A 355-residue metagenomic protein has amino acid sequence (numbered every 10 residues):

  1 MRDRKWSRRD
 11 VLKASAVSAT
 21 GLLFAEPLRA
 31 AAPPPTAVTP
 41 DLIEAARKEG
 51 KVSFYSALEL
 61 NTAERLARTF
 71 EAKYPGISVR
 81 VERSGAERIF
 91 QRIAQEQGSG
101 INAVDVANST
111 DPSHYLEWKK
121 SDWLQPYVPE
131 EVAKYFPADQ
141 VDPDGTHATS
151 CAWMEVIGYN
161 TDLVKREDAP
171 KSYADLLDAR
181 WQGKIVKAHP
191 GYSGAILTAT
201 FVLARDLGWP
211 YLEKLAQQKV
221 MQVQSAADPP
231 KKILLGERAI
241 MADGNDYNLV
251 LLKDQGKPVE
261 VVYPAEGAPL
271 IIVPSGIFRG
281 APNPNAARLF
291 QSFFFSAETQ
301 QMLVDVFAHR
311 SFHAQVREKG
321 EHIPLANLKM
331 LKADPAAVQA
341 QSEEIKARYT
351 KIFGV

Functional and structural regions predicted by a protein language model:
M1-D10, A14-G21, A25: N-terminal secretory signal peptides
S53-A67, V79-Q97, N102-P230, L234-E237: Extracytoplasmic ligand-binding site segments that recognize negatively charged/polar headgroups
S113-E117, A239-P258: A ligand-binding cleft/hinge motif common to bilobed small-molecule-binding domains
L124-A133, G145-A148, A174, L251-P269 (+1 more regions): Short beta-strand->loop
A152-W153, L212-A216, Q222-V223, Q255-A281 (+1 more regions): Periplasmic-binding protein-like
G158-L163, F201, I271-N283, F294 (+1 more regions): A bilobed periplasmic-binding-protein/Venus flytrap-type ligand-binding module shared by bacterial periplasmic
R180-G191, F293-E318: Periplasmic-binding protein-like
K319-V355: Extracellular/periplasmic bilobal clamshell ligand-binding domains
